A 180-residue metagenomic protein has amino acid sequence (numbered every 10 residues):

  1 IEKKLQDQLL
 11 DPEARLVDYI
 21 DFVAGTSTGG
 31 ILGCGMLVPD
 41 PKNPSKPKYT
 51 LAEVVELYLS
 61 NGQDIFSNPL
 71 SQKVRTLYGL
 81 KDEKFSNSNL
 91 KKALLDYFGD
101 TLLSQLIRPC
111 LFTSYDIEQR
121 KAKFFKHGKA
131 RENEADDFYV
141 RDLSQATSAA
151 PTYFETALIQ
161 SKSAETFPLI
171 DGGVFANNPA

Functional and structural regions predicted by a protein language model:
I1-L94, D137, D142: Patatin-like phospholipase
L10-V17, L95-C110, L158-I159: Surface-exposed acidic, glycine-flexible loop patches that form ligand/cofactor-binding and adhesion interfaces
Y19, Y49, Y58, F98 (+3 more regions): Aromatic side chains
V23, E53, G62, L70 (+4 more regions): Generic alpha-helical secondary structure signal
L80, S104-A180: Active-site gating loop/helix substructures
